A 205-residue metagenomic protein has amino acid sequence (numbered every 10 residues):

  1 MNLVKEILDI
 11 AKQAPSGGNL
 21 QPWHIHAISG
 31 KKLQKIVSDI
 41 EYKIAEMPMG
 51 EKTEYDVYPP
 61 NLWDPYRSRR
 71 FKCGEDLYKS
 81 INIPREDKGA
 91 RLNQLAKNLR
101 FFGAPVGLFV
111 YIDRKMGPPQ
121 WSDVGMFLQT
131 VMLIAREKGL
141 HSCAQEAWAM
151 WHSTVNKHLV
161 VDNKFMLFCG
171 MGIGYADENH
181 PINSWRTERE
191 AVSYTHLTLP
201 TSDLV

Functional and structural regions predicted by a protein language model:
M1-N98: N-terminal amphipathic, basic helical "cap/leader" segment at the start of enzyme domains
E6-K12, V106-H158: Small-aliphatic-rich amphipathic alpha-helix that forms the alpha element of a beta-alpha
A27, G107-F109, G170-G172: Conserved hydrophobic/aromatic beta-strand scaffold that supports enzyme active sites
K31-Q34, R114-K115, D177: Short, charged/polar surface micro-motifs in flexible loops or helix N-caps
K97-V106: A structural motif
V161-I182: A glycine-rich helix N-cap at a beta->alpha junction
T195-T201: Conserved small/polar residues in nucleotide/adenosyl-binding loops
